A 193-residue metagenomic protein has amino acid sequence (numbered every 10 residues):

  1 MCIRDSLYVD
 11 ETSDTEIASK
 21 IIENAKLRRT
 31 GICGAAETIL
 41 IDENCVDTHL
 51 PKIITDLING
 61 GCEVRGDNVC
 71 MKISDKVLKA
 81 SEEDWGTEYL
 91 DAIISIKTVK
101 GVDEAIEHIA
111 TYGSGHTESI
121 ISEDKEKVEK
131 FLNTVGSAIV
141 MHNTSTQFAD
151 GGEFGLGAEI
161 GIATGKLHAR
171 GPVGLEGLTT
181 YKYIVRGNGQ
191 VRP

Functional and structural regions predicted by a protein language model:
M1: Phosphate/diphosphate ligand-binding glycine-rich loop within oxidoreductases
R4-D91, H142: ALDH superfamily catalytic-core signature
L7-T12, L40-E43, V99, I121-E123 (+1 more regions): Short beta-strand-to-turn element immediately C-terminal to the catalytic PLP-Schiff-base lysine in fold type I
D14-A18, R28, A35, C45-I53 (+6 more regions): General structural feature for long, well-ordered alpha-helical segments within catalytic domains of soluble enzymes
A25, T30-A35, L90-T98, S145-G151 (+1 more regions): Short, basic, helix/turn surface patches
T30, G61-R65, K97, T117 (+1 more regions): Residue-level signal for secondary-structure boundary elements
I39-I41, D91-K100, G115-I120: Short, well-ordered beta-strand elements within core beta-sheets of diverse protein domains
V102, E107-R192: C-terminal core of ALDH-fold dehydrogenases
